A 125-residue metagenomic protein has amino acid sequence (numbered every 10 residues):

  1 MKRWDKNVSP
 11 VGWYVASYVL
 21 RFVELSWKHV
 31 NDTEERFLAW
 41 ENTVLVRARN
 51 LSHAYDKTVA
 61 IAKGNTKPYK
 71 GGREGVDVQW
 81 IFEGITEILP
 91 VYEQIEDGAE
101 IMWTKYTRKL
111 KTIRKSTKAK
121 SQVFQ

Functional and structural regions predicted by a protein language model:
K2-W27, T33, V76-Q125: A cross-kingdom feature marking charged/low-complexity
R3-N7, A48, K63: A broad, low-specificity signal for short, low-complexity segments enriched in glycine/proline and polar/charged
N7-P10, L51, K67: Generic detector of short, locally flexible boundary/turn motifs and exposed helical patches
R36-R49: A short, exposed loop/beta-hairpin motif centered on an aromatic-Gly-Thr core
R49-K63: A short, charged, amphipathic alpha-helix used as a generic interaction element across diverse proteins
A62-G72: Short arginine-rich
